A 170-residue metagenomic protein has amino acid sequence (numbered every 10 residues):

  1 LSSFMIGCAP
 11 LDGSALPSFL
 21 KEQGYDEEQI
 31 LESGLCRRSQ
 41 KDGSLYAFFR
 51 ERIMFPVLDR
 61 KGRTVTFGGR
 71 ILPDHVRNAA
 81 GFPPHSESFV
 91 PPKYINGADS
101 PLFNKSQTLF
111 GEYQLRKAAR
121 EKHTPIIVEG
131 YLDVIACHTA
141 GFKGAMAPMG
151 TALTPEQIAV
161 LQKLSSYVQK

Functional and structural regions predicted by a protein language model:
L1-L11: Conserved alpha/beta enzyme-core scaffolds, especially Rossmann-like or related mixed alpha/beta domains that build
G13-Q169: Phosphate-handling DNA/RNA-contact segment within nucleic-acid enzymes
